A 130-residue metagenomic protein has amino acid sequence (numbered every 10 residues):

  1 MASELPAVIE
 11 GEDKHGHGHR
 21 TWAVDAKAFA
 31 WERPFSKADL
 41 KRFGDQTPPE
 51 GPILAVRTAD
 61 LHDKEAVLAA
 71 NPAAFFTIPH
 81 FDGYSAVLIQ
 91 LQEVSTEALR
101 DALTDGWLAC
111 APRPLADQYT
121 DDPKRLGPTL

Functional and structural regions predicted by a protein language model:
M1-L130: Charge-dense, helix-prone N-terminal extensions
